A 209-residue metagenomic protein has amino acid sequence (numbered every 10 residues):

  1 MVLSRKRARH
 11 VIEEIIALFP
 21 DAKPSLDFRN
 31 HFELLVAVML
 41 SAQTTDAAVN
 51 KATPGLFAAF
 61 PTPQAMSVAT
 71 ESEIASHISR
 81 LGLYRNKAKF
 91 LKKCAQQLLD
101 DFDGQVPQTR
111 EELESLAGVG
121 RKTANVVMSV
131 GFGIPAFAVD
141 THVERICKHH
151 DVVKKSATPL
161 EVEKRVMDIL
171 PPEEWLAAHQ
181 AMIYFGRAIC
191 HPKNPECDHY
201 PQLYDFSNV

Functional and structural regions predicted by a protein language model:
V2-V209: Catalytic cores of DNA base-excision repair glycosylases
